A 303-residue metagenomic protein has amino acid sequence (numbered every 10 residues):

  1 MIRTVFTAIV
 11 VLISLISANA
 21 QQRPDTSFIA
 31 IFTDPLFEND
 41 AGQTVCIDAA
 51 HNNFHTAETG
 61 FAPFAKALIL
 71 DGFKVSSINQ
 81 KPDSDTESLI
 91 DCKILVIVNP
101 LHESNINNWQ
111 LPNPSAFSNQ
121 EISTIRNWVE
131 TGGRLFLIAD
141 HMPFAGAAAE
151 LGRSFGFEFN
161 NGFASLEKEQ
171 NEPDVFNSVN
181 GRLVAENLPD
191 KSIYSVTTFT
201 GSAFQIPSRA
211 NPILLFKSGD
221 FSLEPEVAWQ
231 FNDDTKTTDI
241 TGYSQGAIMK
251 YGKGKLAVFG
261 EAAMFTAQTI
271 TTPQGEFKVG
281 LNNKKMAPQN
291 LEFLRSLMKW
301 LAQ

Functional and structural regions predicted by a protein language model:
M1-Q22: Bacterial Sec-dependent N-terminal signal peptides
A20-Q303: Short, surface-exposed patches at the edges or C-terminal ends of soluble domains, predominantly
